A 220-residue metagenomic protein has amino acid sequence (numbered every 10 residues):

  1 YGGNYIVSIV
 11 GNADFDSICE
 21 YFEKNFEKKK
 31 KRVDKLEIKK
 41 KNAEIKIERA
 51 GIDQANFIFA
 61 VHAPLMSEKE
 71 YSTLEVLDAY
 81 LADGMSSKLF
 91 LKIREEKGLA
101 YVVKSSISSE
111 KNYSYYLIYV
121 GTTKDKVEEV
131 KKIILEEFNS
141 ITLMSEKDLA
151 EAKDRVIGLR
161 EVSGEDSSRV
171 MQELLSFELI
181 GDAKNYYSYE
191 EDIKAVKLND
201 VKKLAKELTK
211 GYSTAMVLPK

Functional and structural regions predicted by a protein language model:
Y1-R32, P64-L65, A82, E95-K220: Charge-rich, well-structured scaffold segments of protease-associated domains
R32-K88, V217: His/Glu-based metal-binding/catalytic segments typifying zinc-dependent metallopeptidases
K88-E96: Short amphipathic alpha-helix segments
